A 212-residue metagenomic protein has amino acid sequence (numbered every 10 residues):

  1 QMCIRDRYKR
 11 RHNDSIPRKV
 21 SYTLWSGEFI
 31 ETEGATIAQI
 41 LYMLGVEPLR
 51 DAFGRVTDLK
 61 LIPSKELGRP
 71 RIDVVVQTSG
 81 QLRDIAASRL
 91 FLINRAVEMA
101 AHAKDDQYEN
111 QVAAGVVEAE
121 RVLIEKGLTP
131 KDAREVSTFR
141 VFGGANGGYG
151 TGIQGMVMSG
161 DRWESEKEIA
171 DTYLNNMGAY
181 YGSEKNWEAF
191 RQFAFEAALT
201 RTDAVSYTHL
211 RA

Functional and structural regions predicted by a protein language model:
M2-R7, T208-A212: Conserved small/polar residues in nucleotide/adenosyl-binding loops
R7-G34, R50-V56: C-terminal amphipathic alpha-helical interaction region
Y8, F29, Y42, F53 (+3 more regions): Phenylalanine-focused residue identity feature
E31-V116: Catalytic or ion-translocation cores adjacent to nucleophile or general acid/base/metal-coordination motifs in diverse
E109, A114-R211: Charge-rich interaction surfaces and accessory domains that mediate macromolecular binding and assembly
